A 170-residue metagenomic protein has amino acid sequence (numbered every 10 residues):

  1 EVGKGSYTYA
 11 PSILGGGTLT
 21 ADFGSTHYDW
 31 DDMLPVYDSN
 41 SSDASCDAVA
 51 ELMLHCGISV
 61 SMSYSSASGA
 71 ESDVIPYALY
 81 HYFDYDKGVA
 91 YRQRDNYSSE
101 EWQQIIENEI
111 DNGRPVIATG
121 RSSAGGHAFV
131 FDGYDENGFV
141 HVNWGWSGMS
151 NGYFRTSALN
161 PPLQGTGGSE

Functional and structural regions predicted by a protein language model:
E1-Q93: Cysteine-nucleophile protease catalytic domains, especially the papain-like/related folds used in DUB/UBL proteases
Y9, D32, Q104, W146-G148: Intrinsic disorder/low-complexity segments enriched in polar/charged and small flexible residues
I13, I58, I75, I105-I106 (+4 more regions): Weak global preference for isoleucine
H81-N143: Active-site-adjacent substructure of cysteine-protease-like catalytic cores
D111, A124-G125, D135-E170: Cys-His-centered catalytic/binding microenvironment captured across papain-like cysteine peptidases and homologous
